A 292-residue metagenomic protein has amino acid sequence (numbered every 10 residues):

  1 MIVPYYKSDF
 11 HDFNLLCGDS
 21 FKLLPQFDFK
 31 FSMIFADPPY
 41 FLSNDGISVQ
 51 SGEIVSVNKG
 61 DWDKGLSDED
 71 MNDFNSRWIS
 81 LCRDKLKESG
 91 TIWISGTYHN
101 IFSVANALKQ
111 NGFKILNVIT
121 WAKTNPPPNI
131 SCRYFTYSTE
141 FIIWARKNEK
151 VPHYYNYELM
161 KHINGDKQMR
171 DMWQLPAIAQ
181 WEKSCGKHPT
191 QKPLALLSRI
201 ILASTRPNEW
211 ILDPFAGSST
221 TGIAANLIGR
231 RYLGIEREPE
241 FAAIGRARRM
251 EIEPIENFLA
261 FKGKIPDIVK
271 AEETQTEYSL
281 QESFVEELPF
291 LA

Functional and structural regions predicted by a protein language model:
M1-I244, L288-A292: Core catalytic lobe of class I
A243-A292: PRPP-dependent phosphoribosyltransferase catalytic core
